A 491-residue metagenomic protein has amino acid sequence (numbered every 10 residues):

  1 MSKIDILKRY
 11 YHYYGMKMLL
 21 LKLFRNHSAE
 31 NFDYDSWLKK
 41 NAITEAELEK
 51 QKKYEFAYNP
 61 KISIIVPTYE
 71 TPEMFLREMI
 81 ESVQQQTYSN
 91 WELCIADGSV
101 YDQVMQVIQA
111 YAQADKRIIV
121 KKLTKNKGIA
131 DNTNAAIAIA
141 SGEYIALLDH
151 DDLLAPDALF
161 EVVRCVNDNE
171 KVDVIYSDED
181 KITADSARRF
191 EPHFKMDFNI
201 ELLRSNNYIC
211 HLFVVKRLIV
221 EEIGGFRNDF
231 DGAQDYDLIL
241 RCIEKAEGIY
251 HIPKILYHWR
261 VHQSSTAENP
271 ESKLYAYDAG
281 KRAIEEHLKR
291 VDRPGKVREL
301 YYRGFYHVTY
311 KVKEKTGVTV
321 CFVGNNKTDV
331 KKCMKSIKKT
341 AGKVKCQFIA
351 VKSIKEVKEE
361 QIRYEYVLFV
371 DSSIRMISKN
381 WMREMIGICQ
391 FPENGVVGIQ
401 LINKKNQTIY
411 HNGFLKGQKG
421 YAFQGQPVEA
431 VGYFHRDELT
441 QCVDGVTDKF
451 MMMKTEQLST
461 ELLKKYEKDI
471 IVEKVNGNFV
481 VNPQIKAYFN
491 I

Functional and structural regions predicted by a protein language model:
H12, M16-S82, R293-K338: N-proximal low-complexity "stem/linker" segments adjacent to membrane-targeting elements
E81-N90, D168, K332-K345: Short, acidic, metal-binding catalytic loop of nucleotide-sugar glycosyltransferases
S89, D97-Q106, K125, N325-D329 (+1 more regions): A conserved acidic beta->alpha catalytic loop
L123-A140, K352-I362: Glycine-rich, basic loop-to-helix element that forms the pyrophosphate-binding segment of sugar-nucleotide handling
A130, R188-V214, L218, G417-T455: A recurrent flexible, glycine/aromatic-enriched loop bordering the glycosyltransferase active site that acts as
I145, V367: Short aromatic/hydrophobic "clamp" motif used to bind/position activated sugar donors
D157-R189, I374-Q418: Conserved donor NDP-sugar-binding/catalytic core segment of glycosyltransferases
D231-L238, K464-E473: Acidic donor-binding loop at a coil-to-helix junction in glycosyltransferase catalytic cores that engages
